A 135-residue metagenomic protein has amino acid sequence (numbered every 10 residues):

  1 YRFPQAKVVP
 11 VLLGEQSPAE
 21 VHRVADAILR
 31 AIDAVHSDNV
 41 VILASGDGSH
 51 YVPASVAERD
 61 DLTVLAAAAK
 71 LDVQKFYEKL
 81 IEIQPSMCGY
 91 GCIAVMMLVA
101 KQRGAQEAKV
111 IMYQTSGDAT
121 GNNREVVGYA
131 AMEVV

Functional and structural regions predicted by a protein language model:
Y1-V40, Y51-V135: Flexible, D/E/H-enriched segments
I42-A44: Residue-level marker for buried hydrophobic side chains located in beta-strands that build the well-ordered beta-sheet
G48: Active-site metal-binding loops of divalent metal-dependent hydrolases
